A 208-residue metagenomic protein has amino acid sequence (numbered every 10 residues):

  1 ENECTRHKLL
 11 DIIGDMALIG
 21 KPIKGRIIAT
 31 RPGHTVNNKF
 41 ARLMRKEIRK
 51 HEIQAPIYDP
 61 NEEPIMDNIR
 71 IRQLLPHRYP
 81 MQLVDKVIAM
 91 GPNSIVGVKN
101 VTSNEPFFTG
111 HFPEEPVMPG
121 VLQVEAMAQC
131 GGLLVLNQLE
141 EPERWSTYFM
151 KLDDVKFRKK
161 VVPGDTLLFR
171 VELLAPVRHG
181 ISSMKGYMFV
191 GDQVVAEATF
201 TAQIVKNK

Functional and structural regions predicted by a protein language model:
E1-E63, L74-R78: Terminal domain-initiation and capping elements
R6-I19, V87, V117-P142: Active-site helix/loop of acyl-thioester processing domains in fatty-acid/polyketide metabolism, spanning hotdog-fold
H7, L167-L174, Y187, E197: Acidic and generally charged, gly/proline-rich low-complexity regions
P22-A29, Q54-I65, G131-L168, V195 (+1 more regions): Hydrophobic beta-strand-centered segment that forms part of the acyl-chain substrate-binding groove
K50-V117, W145-S146, V161-V162, L174-S182 (+2 more regions): Non-catalytic linker/capping segments at the edges of enzyme domains
D85, D153-V155, K185-G186: Hydrophobic/aromatic beta-strand elements that line small-molecule binding cavities or substrate pockets in beta-rich
G97-K99, E115-M118, L122-L133, T147 (+2 more regions): General detector of folded, globular domains
